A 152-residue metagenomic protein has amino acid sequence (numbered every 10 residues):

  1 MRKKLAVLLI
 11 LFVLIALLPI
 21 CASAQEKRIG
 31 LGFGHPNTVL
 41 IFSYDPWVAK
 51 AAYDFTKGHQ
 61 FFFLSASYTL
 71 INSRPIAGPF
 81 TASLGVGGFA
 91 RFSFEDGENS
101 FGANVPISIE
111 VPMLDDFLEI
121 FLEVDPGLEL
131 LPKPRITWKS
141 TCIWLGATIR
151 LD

Functional and structural regions predicted by a protein language model:
M1-E26: Cleavable N-terminal export/targeting peptides
C21-A66: Short glycine/proline- and aromatic-enriched beta-strand/turn motifs that initiate or cap beta-hairpins
A22-E26, I71-A82, E95-G97, P112-I120: Short loop/turn motifs that connect adjacent beta-strands in outer-membrane beta-barrel proteins
L31-F33, T38-Y44, A66-N72, V86-A90 (+3 more regions): Residues on the lipid-exposed face of transmembrane beta-strands in outer-membrane beta-barrel proteins
G34-T38, G58-L64, F80, N99-A103 (+1 more regions): Residues that define the transmembrane beta-barrel architecture of outer-membrane proteins
V39, F55-H59, R74-I76, F92-D96 (+1 more regions): Gram-negative outer-membrane beta-barrel proteins
D54-G87: Long amphipathic alpha-helical scaffold regions
L114-D152: Predominantly the C-terminal beta-signal and adjacent terminal strand-loop region of outer-membrane beta-barrel
